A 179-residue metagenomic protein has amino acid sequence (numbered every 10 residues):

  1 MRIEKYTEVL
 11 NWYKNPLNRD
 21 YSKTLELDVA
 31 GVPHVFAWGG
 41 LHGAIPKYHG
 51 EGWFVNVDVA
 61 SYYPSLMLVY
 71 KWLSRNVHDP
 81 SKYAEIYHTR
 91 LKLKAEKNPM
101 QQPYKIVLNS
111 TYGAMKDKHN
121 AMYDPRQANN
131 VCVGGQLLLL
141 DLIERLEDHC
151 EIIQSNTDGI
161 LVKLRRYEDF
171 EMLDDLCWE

Functional and structural regions predicted by a protein language model:
M1-E179: Conserved acidic
